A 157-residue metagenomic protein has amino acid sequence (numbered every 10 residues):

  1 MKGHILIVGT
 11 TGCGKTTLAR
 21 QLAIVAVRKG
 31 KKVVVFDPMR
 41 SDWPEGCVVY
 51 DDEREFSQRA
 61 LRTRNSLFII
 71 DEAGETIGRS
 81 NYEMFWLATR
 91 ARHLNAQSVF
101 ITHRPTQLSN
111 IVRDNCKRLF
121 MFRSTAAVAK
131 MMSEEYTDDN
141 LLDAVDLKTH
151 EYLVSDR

Functional and structural regions predicted by a protein language model:
M1-I5, K31: Extreme N-terminal starter segment of soluble prokaryotic enzymes
H4-V25, M39-R40, Y50-L141: Conserved P-loop NTPase motor cores
G30-S41: Short beta-strand-centered segment that lines the nucleotide-binding/catalytic pocket of NTP-utilizing
K31, N65, K117-R118, T149-E151: Short, surface-exposed beta-edge/turn micro-motifs
W43-G46: N-terminal beta-loop-helix "entrance" segment that forms/cooperates in small-molecule cofactor or anionic ligand
D143-R157: Conserved AAA+ ATPase small/helical "lid" subdomain
